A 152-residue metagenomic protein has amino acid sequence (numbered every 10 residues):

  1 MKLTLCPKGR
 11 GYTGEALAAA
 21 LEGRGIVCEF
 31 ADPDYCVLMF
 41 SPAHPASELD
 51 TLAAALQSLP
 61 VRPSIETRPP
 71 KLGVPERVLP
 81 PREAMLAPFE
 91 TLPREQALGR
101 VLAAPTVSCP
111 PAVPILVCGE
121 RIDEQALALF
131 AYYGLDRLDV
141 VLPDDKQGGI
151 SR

Functional and structural regions predicted by a protein language model:
M1-E124, L129-L135: Conserved C-terminal alpha-helix-loop-beta "cap" of PLP-dependent enzymes that closes/shapes the active-site mouth
L138-R152: Charge-dense polyanion-binding interfaces
